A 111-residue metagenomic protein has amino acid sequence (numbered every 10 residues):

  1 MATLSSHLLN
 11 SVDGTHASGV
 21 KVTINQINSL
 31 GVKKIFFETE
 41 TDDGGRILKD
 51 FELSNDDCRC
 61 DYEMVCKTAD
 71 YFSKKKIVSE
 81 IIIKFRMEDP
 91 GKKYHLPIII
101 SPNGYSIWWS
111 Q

Functional and structural regions predicted by a protein language model:
A2-E88, H95-P97: Beta-strand-dominated extracellular/periplasmic modules and repeats in secreted or surface-exposed proteins
Y94-Q111: Compositionally biased low-complexity segments at domain edges in trafficked proteins and select soluble regulators
